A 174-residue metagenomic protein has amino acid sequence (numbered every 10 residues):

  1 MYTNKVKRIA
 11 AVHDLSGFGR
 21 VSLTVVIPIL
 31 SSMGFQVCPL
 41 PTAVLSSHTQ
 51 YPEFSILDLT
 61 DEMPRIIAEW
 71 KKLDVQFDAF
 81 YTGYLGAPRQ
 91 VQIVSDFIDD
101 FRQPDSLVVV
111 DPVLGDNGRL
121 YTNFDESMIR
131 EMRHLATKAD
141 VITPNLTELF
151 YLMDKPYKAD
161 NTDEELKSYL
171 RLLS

Functional and structural regions predicted by a protein language model:
Y2-V110, L114-T122: Conserved N-terminal subdomain of the carbohydrate kinase-like
N123-S174: Conserved phosphate/ATP/ADP-binding segment of small-molecule kinases
